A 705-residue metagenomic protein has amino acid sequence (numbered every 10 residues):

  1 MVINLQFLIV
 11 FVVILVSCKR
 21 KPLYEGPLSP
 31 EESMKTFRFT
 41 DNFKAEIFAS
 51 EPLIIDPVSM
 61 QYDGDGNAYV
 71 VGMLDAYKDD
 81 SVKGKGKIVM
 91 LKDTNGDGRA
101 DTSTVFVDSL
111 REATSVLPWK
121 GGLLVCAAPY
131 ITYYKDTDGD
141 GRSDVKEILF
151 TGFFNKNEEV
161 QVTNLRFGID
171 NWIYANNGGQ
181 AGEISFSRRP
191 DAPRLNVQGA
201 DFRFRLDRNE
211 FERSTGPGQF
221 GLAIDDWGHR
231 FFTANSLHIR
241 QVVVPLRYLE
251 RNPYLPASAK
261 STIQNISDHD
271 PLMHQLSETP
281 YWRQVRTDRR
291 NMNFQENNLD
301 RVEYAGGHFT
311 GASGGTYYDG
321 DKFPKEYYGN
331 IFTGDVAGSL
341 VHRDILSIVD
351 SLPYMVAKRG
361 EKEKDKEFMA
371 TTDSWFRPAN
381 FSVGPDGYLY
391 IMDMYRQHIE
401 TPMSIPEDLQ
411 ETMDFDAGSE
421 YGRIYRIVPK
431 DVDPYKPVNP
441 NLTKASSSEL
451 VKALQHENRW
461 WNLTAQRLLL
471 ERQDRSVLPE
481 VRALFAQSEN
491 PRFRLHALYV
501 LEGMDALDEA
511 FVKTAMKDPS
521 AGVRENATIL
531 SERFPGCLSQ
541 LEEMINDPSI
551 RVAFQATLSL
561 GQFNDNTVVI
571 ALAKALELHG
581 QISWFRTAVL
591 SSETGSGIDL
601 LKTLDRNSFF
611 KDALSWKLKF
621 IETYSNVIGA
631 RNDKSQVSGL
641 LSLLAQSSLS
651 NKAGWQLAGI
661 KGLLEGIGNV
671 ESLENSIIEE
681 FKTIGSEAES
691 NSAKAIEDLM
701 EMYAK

Functional and structural regions predicted by a protein language model:
M1-L23: Bacterial Sec-dependent N-terminal signal peptides
N4-F7, I14, S109, Q540 (+1 more regions): Acidic/proline-rich low-complexity IDRs
C18-E449, W460, L470: Beta-propeller domains with acidic blade repeats across secreted/periplasmic ectodomains and cytosolic WD/CNH propellers
M392, D414-E420, V428-K705: Long, ordered, helix-rich scaffold segments
